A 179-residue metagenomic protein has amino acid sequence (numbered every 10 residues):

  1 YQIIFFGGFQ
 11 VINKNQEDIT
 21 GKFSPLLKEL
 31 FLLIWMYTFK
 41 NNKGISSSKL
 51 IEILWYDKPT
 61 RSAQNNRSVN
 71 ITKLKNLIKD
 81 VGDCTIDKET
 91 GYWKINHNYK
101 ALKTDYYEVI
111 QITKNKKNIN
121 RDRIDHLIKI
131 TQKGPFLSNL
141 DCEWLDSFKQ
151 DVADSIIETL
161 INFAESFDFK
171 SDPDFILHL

Functional and structural regions predicted by a protein language model:
Y1-I4, V69-L102: DNA-binding patch around the recognition helix
Y1-K28, C84-Y92, G134: Short boundary/linker motifs that mark transitions into or out of structured domains
V11, L50, L74, V109 (+1 more regions): Short hydrophobic/aromatic patches on the structural cores and recognition surfaces of FHA
D18-L54, L74: Short amphipathic alpha-helical recognition elements used for nucleic-acid or partner binding across transcription
M36-F39, P59-S62, W93-L179: Intrinsically disordered, charged and Pro/Gly-enriched terminal/linker segments that flank large helical-solenoid
I45-K49, I53, P59, D83 (+1 more regions): Short beta-strand->alpha-helix linker/helix-N-cap micro-motif that forms a surface specificity/interaction loop
N66: A conserved beta-strand->loop->alpha-helix hinge within the catalytic CA
